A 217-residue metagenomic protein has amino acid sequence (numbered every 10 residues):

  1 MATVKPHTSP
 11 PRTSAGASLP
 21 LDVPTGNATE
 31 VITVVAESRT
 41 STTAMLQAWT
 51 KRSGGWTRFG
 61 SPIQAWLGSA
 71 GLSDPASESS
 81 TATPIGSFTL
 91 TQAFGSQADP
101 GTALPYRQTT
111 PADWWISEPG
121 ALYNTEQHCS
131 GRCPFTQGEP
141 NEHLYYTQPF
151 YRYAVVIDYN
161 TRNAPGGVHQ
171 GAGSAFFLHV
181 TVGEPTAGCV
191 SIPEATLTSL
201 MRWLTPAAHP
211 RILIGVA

Functional and structural regions predicted by a protein language model:
M1-S9: Hydrophobic single-pass membrane-targeting/anchoring helices
P10-V180, E184, R202-T205: Cell wall/extracellular polymer interaction/catalysis modules
F176-F177, T181-A217: Extracellularly exposed regions in secreted/surface proteins, prominently low-complexity, repeat-rich
